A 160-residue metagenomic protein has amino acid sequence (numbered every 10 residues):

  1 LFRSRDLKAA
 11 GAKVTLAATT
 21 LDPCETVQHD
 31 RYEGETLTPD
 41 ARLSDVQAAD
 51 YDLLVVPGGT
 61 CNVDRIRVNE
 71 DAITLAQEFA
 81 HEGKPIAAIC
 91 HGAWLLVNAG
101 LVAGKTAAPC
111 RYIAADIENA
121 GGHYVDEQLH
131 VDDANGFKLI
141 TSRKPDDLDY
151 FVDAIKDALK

Functional and structural regions predicted by a protein language model:
F2-E82, I86, W94-T106, A114-K160: Extended, subdomain-level signal for the structured scaffold at the beginning of enzyme domains
C90: Catalytic, metal-anchored helix/loop core of enzyme active sites in primary metabolism
C110: Active-site-adjacent substrate-recognition loops and nearby beta-strands within hydrolase catalytic domains
